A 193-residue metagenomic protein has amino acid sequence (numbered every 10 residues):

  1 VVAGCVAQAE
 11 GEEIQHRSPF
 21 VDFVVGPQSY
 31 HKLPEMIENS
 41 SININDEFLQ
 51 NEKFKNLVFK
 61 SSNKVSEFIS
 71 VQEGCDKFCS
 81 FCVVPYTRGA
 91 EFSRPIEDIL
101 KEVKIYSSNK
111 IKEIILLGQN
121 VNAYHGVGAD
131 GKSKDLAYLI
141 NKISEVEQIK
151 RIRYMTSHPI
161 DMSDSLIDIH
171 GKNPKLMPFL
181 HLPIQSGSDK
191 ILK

Functional and structural regions predicted by a protein language model:
V1-Y124, S165, L176: Proteins enriched for Cys/Gly/acidic motifs involved in redox and nucleic-acid/cofactor modification
A9, S108-K193: Conserved SAM/AdoMet-binding glycine-rich loop
